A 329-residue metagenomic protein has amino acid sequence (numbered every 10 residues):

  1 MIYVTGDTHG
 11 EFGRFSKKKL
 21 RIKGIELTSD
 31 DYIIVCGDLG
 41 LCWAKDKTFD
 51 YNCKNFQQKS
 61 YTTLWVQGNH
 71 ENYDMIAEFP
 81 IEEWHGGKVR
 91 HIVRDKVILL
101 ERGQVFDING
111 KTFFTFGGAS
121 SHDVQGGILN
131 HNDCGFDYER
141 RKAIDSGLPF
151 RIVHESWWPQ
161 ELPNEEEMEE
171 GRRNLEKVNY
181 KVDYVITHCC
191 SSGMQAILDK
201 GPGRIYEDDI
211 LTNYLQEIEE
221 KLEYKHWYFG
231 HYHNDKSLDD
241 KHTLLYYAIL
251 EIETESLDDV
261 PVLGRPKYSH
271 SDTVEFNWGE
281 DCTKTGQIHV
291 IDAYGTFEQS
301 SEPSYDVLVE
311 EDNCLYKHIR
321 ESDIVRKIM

Functional and structural regions predicted by a protein language model:
V4-G6, I33-D38, T63-H70, L100-E101 (+3 more regions): Active-site neighborhood of phospho(di)ester-bond hydrolases with catalytic His/Asp-centered motifs
T5, E11-I108, R204-I205, L211-T212 (+1 more regions): Core catalytic region of metal-dependent phosphoesterases/phosphodiesterases, especially metallo-beta-lactamase-like
H9-R14, G40-A44, N69-I76, V105-F106 (+3 more regions): Active-site environment of divalent metal-dependent phosphoester hydrolases
T62-V66, H85, H91, C190-D258: Conserved beta-sheet core of the metallophosphoesterase superfamily
N109-Y206: Active-site-proximal loop/helix segment associated with metal-binding centers of metalloenzymes
D259-V274: Mixed-charge, Lys/Arg-rich low-complexity intrinsically disordered regions
T283-G295: Short beta-strand-centered aromatic/proline hotspots
E302-M329: Intrinsically disordered, low-complexity, charged/polar segments
